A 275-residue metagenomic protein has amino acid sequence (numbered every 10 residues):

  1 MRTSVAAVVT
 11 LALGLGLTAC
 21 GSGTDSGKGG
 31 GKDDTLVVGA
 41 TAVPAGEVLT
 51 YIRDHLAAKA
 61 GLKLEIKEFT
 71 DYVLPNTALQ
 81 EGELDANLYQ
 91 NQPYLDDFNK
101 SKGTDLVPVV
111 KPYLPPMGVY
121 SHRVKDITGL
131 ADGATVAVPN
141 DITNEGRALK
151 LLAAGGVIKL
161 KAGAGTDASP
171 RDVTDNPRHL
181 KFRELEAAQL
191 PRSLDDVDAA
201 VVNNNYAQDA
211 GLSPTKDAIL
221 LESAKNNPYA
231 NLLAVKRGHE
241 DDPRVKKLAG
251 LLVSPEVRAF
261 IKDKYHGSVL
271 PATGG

Functional and structural regions predicted by a protein language model:
L15-A19: C-terminal motif of bacterial Sec signal peptides marking the signal peptidase cleavage site
G21-T24: Bacterial signal peptide processing site
G31-V43, L62-E68, T135-V136: Short, well-ordered beta-strand elements
A42-E65, L74, Q80, L84: Short, polar/charged alpha-helical segment
I66-T77, G165-R192: Short helix-initiation/N-cap motifs at beta->coil->alpha
V109-I158, R258: A conserved helix-loop-strand patch within extracytoplasmic ligand-binding domains of the periplasmic binding
P116-I127, Y229-D242: A bilobed periplasmic-binding-protein/Venus flytrap-type ligand-binding module shared by bacterial periplasmic
N144-A153, L252-A272: Periplasmic-binding protein-like
